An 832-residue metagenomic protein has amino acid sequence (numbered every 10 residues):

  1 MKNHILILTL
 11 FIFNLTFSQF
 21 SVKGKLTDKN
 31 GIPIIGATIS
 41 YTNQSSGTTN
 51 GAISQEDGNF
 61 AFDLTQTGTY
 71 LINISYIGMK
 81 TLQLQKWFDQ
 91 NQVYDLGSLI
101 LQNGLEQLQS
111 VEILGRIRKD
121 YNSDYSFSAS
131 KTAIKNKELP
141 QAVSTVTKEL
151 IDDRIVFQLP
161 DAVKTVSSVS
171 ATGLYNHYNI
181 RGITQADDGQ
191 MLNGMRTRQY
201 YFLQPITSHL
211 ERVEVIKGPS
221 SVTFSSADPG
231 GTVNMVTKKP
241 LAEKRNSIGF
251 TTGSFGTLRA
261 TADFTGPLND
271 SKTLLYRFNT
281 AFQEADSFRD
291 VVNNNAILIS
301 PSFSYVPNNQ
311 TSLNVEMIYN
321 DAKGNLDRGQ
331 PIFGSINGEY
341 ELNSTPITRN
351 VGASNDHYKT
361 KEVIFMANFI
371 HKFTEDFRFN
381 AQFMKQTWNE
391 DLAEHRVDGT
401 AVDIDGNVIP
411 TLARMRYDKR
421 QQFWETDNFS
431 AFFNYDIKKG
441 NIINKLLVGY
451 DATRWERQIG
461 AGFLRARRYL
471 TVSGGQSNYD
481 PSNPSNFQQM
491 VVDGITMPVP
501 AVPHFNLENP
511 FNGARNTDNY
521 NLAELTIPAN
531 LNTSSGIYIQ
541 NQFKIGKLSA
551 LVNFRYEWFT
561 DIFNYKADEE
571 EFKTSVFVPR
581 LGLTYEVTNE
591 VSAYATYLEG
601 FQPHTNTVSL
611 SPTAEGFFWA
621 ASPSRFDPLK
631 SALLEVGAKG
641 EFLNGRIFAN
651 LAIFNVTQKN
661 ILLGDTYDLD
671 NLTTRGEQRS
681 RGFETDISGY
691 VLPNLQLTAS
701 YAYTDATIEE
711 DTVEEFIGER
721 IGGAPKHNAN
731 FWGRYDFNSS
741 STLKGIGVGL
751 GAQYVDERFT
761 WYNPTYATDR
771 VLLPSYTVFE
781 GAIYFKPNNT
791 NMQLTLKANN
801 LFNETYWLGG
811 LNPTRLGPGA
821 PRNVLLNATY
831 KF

Functional and structural regions predicted by a protein language model:
A61, S167, M195-P219, M235-K238: Short acidic/polar hinge/loop motifs at secondary-structure boundaries that mediate gating or recognition
S128-K135, P140-S144, P160-R196, E211: Extracytoplasmic beta-strand/coil segments of soluble accessory domains associated with Gram-negative outer-membrane
H209-E211, V222-P301, P307-T311, V363 (+1 more regions): Outer-membrane beta-barrel translocator/receptor signature
Q283, S302-K372, T387-W424, S485-E524 (+1 more regions): Acidic/polar loop-and-plug regions of large Gram-negative outer-membrane beta-barrel proteins
V306-N308, W424, I443-W455, T526-Q658: Structural signature of Gram-negative outer-membrane beta-barrels, strongest in the C-terminal barrel of TonB-dependent
K372, R378-M384, W388-E394, R625-F683 (+3 more regions): Membrane-embedded beta-barrel scaffold of Gram-negative outer-membrane proteins
D418, Q422, N434, K445-L446 (+3 more regions): Conserved C-terminal beta-signal and adjacent last beta-strands/turns of outer-membrane beta-barrel proteins
K547, N655-T657, T674-Y762, T829-K831: Gram-negative outer-membrane beta-barrel transporters
